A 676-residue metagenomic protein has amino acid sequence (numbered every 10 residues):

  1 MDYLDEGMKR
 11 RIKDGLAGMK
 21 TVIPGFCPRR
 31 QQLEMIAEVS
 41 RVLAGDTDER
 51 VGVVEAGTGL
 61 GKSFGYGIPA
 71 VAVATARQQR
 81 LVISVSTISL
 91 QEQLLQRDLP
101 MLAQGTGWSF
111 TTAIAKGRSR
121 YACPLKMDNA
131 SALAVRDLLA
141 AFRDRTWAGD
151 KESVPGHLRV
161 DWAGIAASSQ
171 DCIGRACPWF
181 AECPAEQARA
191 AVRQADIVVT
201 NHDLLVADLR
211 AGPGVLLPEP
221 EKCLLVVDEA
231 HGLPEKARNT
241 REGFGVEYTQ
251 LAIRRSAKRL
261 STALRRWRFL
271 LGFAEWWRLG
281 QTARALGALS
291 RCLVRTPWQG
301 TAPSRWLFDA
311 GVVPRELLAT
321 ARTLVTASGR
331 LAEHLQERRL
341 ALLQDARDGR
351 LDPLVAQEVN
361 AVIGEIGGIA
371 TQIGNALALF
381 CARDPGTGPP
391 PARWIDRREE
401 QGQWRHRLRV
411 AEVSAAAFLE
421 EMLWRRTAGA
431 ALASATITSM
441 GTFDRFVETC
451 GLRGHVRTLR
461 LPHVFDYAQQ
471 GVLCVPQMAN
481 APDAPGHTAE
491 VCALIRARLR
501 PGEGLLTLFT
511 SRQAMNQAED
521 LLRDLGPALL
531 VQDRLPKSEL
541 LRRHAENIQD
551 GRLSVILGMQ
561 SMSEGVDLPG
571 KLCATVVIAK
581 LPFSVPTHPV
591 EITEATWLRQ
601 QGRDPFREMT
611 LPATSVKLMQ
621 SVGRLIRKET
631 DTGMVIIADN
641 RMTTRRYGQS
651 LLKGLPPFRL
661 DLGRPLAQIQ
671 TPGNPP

Functional and structural regions predicted by a protein language model:
D2-K20, T58, T75-I197, D203 (+5 more regions): A substrate-engagement module of RecA-like helicase motors
D2-V54: Conserved pre-motif I regulatory segment
S40-R41, S63-R77, R97-M101: Walker A/P-loop NTP-binding motif
A72, E92, R97, P178-I197 (+2 more regions): Signature of the SF2 helicase/ATPase Hel1-core->accessory helical subdomain module
Q170-V198, L209-L216, R338-Q477, P485-H487 (+2 more regions): A contiguous, basic/glycine-rich beta-loop/short-helix subdomain that forms a polymer-engagement track
E421, P476-T510: Conserved interdomain hinge at the start of the Helicase C-terminal
P476-G486, R534-M642: Conserved RecA-like P-loop NTPase helicase motor core
T510-R534: Conserved helicase motor "Helicase C" RecA-like lobe of SF1/SF2 P-loop NTPases
